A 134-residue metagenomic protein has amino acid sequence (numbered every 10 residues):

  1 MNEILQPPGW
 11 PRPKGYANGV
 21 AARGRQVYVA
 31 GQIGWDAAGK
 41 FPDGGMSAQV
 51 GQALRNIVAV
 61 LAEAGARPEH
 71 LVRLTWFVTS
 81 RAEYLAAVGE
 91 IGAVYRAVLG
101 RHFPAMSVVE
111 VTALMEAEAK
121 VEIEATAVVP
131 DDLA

Functional and structural regions predicted by a protein language model:
M1-V72, V78-A134: N-terminal presequence-like segments and the immediate start of the first folded domain
